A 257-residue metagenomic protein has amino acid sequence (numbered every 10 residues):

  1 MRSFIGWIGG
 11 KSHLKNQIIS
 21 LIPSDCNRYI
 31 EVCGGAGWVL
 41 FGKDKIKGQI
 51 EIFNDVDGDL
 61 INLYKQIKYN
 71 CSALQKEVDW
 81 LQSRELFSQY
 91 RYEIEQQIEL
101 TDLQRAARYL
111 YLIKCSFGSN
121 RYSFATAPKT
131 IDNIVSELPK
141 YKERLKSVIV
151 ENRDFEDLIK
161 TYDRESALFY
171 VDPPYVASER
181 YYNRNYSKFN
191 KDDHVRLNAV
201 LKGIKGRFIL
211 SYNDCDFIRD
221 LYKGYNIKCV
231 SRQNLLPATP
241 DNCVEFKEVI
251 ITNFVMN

Functional and structural regions predicted by a protein language model:
M1-N257: Class I S-adenosyl-L-methionine-dependent methyltransferase catalytic core
